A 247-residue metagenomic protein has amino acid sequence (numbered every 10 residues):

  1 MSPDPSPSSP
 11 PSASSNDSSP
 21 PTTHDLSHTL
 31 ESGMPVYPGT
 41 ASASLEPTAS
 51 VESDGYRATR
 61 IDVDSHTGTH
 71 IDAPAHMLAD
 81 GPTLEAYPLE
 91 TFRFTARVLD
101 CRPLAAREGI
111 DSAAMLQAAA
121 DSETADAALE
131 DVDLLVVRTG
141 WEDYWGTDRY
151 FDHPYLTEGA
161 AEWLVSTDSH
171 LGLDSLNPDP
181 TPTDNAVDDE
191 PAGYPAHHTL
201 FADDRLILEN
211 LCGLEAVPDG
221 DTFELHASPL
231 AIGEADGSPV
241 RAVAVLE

Functional and structural regions predicted by a protein language model:
M1-E247: Active-/binding-site microenvironments in catalytic and ligand-binding cores
